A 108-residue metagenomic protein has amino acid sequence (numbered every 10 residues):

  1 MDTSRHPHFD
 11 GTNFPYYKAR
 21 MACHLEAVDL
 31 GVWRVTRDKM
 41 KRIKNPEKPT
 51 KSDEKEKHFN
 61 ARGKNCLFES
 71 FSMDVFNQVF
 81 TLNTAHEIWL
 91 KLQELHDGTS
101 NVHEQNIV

Functional and structural regions predicted by a protein language model:
M1-V108: N-terminal Lys/Arg-enriched interaction segments
